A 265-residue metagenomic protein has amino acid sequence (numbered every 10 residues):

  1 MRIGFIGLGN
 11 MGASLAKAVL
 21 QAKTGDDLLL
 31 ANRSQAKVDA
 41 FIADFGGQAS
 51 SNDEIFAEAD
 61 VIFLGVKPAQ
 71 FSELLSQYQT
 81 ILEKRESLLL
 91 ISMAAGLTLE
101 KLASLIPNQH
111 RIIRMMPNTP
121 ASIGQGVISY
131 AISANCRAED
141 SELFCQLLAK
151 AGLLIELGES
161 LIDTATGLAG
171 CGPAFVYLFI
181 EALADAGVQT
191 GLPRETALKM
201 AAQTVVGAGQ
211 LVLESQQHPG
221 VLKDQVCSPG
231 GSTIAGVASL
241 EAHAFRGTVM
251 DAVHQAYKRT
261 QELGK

Functional and structural regions predicted by a protein language model:
M1, D26, G47, L88 (+2 more regions): A structural micro-motif
M1-A57, Q125-G126, V188-Q189: NAD(P)+-binding Rossmann beta1-loop-alpha1 motif at the extreme N-terminus of oxidoreductases
L15, F45, N52-Y130, A134: Rossmann-like NAD(P)(H) cofactor-binding subdomain of soluble oxidoreductases
L28, V38, F71, P193-M200 (+2 more regions): Small-residue helix-packing motif on alpha-helices
K101-R111, V127-A165, Y177-E214: Internal alpha-helical scaffold of NAD(P)-dependent oxidoreductase catalytic cores
A165-A174, K223: A short glycine-threonine-serine/GTX helix/turn-capping micro-motif
A202-K265: NAD(P)-dependent Rossmann-like dehydrogenase/reductase catalytic/cofactor-binding core
